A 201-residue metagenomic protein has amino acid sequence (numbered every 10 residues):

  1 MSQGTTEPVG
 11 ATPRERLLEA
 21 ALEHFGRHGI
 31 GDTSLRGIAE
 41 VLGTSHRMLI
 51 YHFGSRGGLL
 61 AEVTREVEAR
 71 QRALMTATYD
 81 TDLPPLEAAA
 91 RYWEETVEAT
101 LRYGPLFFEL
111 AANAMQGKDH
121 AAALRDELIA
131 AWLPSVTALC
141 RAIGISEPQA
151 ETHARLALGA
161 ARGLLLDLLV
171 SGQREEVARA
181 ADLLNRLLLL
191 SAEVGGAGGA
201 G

Functional and structural regions predicted by a protein language model:
S2, R16, A20-G58, E62: Helix-turn-helix
A20-R27, L74, T78, L106 (+2 more regions): Solvent-exposed, amphipathic alpha-helical segments
R27-G31, Y103, I143: Short coil/turn segments at alpha/beta junctions that flank glycine-rich nucleotide-binding fingerprints
E62, A73-G104, H153-A157: Hydrophobic alpha-helical connector segments
R65-R70: Short, basic, alpha-helical segments at the C-terminal edge of helix-turn-helix-like DNA-binding modules
D80-P84, G117-K118, I129-A154, L190-G196 (+1 more regions): Hydrophobic alpha-helical bundle segments that form small-molecule/ligand-binding pockets
A88, A99-D119, A123-D126: Amphipathic alpha-helical segments used for helix-helix packing
Y103, A111-A112, P148-L168, A178-L187: Hydrophobic alpha-helical segments that form the core of small-molecule binding pockets and/or dimer interfaces
